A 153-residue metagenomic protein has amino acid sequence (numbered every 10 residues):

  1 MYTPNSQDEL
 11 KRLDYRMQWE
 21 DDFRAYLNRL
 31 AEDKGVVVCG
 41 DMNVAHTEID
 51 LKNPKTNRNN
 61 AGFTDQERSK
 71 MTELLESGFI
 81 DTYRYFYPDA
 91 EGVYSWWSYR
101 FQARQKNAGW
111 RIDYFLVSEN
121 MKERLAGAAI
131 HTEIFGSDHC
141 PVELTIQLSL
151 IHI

Functional and structural regions predicted by a protein language model:
Y2-E20, K55-N60: Surface-exposed cleft-lining segments at the edges of enzyme active sites
Y2-P4, H131-I134: Short, solvent-exposed aromatic-acidic interface loops
Y2-Q7, N43-A45, P88-D89, M121-K122 (+1 more regions): Short, solvent-exposed loop/turn segments at secondary-structure junctions
W19-A108, I112: Metal-dependent phosphoesterases centered on the DNase I-like endonuclease/exonuclease/phosphatase
R111-D113, H139-E143: Short hydrophobic/aromatic beta-strand or adjacent loop that forms the aromatic wall/cage of a ligand/substrate-binding
S118-E119, S137, L144-L148: Active-site beta-strand termini and strand-to-loop segments that position acidic
E123-E133: Low-complexity, intrinsically disordered Gly/Pro/Thr-rich segments
I151-I153: Conserved small/polar residues in nucleotide/adenosyl-binding loops
